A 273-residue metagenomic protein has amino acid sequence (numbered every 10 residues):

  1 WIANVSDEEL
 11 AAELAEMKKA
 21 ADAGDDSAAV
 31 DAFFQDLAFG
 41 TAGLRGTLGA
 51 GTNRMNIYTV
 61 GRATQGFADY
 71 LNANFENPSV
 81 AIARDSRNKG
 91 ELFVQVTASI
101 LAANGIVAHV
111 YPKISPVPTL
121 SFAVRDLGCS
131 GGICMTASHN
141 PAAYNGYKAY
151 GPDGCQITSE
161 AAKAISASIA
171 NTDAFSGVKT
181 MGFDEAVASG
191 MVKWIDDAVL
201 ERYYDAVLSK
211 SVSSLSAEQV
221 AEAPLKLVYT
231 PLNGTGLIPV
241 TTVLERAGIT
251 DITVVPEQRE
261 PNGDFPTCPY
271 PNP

Functional and structural regions predicted by a protein language model:
W1-R62, S168-S176: Cofactor-/ligand-binding subdomain signature composed of acidic, glycine-rich, tryptophan-containing flexible loops
V5, E9, A28-F33, L37 (+1 more regions): Gly/Ser/Thr-enriched, mixed-charge loops and adjacent short helices that form phosphate/oxyanion-binding elements
E9, E13-E16, R125-S130, N140-D153: N-terminal glycine-rich phosphate/adenylate-binding segment common to multiple enzyme folds
M55-T64, G90, P112, P116 (+2 more regions): Phosphate/oxyanion-binding active-site loops and adjacent basic polyanion-contact surfaces
V60, T64, G90, V94 (+3 more regions): Short, highly selective alpha-helical patches that border small-molecule cofactor pockets in redox/cofactor-processing
T64-V80, V212-A223: Glycine-rich phosphate/diphosphate-binding loops that line cofactor/substrate pockets in enzymes
S79-D85, K226-Y229: Short glycine-rich or small-residue beta-strand-to-loop segments that form or flank ligand, phosphate, metal/Fe-S
A81-Y144, V243-P273: N-terminal small/polar loop signature for handling phosphorylated ligands or for N-terminal nucleophile
